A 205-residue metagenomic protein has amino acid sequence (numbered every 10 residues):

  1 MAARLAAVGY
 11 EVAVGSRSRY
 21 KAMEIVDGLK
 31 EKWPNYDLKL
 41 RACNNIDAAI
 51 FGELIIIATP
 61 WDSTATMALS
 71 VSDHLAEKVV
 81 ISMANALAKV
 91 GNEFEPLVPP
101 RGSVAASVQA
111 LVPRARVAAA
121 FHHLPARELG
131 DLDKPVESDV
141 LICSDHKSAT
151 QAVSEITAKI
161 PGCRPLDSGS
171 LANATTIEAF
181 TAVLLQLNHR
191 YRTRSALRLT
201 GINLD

Functional and structural regions predicted by a protein language model:
M1-K30, K159: NAD(P)+-binding Rossmann beta1-loop-alpha1 motif at the extreme N-terminus of oxidoreductases
K32-R41, P113-R116, C163: A short helix-to-beta-strand connector/capping loop
W33-V79, A86-N92: Rossmann-like NAD(P)-binding element
V80-G102, A119: Conserved Rossmann-fold NAD(P)-dependent oxidoreductase catalytic core, especially the SDR/UDP-sugar
E93-R101, D131-S148: Short beta-strand and adjoining strand-loop segment in the mid-core of the Rossmann-like NAD(P)-dependent dehydrogenase
P99-H123, G130-D131, A152: Short, glycine-/small-residue-rich phosphate/pyrophosphate-handling segment
S138-D205: Active-site-lining helix/loop region of Rossmann-like oxidoreductase modules
